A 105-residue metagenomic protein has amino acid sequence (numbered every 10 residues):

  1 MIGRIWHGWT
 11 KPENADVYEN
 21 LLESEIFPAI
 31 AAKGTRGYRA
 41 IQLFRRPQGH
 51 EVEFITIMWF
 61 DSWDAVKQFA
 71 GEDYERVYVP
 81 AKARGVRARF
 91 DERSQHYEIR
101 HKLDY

Functional and structural regions predicted by a protein language model:
I2-W9, A40-Y74: Short, well-ordered beta-strand segments in beta-rich or mixed alpha/beta enzyme and ligand-binding folds
R4-G8, T35, A83, R93-S94: Residue-level signal for functionally critical sites in structured catalytic/ligand-binding pockets
P12, F60-S62, E98-H101: Non-catalytic surface loops within mature trypsin-like serine protease
N14-A40, V77-K82: Short amphipathic alpha-helical segments
A15-V17, A65-K67, L103: Intrinsically disordered, low-complexity acidic/polar segments
R39-E53, Y78-Y105: Glycine-rich beta-strand-turn "strand-cap" elements at beta-sheet edges
